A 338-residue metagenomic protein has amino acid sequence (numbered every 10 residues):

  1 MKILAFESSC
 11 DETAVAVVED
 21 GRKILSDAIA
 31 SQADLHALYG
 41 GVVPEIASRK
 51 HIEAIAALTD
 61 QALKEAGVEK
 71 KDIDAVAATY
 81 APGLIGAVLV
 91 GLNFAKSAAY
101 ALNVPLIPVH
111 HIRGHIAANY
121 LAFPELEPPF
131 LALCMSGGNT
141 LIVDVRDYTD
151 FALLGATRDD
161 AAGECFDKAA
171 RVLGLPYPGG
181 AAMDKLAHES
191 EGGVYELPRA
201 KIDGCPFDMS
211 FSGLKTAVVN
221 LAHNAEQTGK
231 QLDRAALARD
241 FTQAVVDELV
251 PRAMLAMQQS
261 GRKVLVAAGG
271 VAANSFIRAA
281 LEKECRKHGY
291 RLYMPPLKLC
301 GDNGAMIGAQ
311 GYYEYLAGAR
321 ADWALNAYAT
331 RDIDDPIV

Functional and structural regions predicted by a protein language model:
M1, V109-L131, Q310: Conserved phosphate-binding catalytic cores of ATP/NTP-utilizing and phosphoryl-transfer enzymes
K2-P82, H111, H115: N-terminal beta-alpha supersecondary unit
K2-S9, A16, S26-D27, E127 (+3 more regions): A short helix-loop
A5-F6, A77-T79, H110, L131-S136 (+2 more regions): Short beta-strand segments
E69-Y80, S260-A272, Y293-P296: Short glycine-rich phosphate-binding loop at a beta-alpha junction
A78-L102, S275-E284: Short Gly/Thr/Asp-enriched flexible loops that form oxyanion-binding sites at enzyme active sites
P108-V109, L265, L281-I307: Conserved phosphate-binding/catalytic loops in two-lobed NTP-binding clefts
K185-L265, N274-H288, Y315, D335-V338: A contiguous, well-structured pocket-lining segment that forms one wall/lid of small-molecule binding clefts in soluble
